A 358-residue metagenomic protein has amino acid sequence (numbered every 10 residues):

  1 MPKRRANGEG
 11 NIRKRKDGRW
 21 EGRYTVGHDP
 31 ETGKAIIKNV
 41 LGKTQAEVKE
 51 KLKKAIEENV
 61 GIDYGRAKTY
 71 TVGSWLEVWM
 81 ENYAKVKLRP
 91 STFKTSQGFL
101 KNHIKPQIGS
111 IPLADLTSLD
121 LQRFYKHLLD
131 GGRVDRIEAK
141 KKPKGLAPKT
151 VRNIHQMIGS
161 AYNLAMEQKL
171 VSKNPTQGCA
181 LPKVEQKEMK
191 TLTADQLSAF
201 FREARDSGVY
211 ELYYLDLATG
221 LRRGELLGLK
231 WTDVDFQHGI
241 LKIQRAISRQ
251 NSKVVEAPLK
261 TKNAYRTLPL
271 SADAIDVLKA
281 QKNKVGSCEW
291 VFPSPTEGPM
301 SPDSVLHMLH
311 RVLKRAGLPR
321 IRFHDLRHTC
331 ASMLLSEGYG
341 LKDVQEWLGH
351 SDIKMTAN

Functional and structural regions predicted by a protein language model:
M1-D17: Short N-terminal "domain-start" leader segments that mark the transition from disordered tails or signal peptides into
R4-R5, R133-E138, K144, S198-Y210 (+5 more regions): Short, basic (Lys/Arg/His-rich) helix/loop patches that form interaction surfaces in the mid-to-C-terminal regions
R15-E21, T25-Q122, A280-V291, E297: N-terminal DNA-binding module of tyrosine recombinases/phage integrases
K68, V72, L76, R89-T92 (+10 more regions): Hydrophobic (often cysteine-bearing) scaffold residues that line and stabilize catalytic clefts of nucleotide/cofactor
A114-L129, Q177-P182: Short, conserved phosphate-binding/catalytic loop or strand-edge motifs used in phosphoryl-/nucleotidyl-transfer
V134-E138, K142-M157, A165-W231, F236-Q237 (+5 more regions): Basic, Lys/Arg- and aromatic-enriched nucleic-acid-binding interface segment
K183, T191, I247, L348-N358: Catalytic-site neighborhood detector that most strongly recognizes the C-terminal catalytic loop/helix of tyrosine
R245-N263: Short, flexible, glycine-rich and Lys/Arg-enriched loop motifs at helix boundaries that contact anionic partners
